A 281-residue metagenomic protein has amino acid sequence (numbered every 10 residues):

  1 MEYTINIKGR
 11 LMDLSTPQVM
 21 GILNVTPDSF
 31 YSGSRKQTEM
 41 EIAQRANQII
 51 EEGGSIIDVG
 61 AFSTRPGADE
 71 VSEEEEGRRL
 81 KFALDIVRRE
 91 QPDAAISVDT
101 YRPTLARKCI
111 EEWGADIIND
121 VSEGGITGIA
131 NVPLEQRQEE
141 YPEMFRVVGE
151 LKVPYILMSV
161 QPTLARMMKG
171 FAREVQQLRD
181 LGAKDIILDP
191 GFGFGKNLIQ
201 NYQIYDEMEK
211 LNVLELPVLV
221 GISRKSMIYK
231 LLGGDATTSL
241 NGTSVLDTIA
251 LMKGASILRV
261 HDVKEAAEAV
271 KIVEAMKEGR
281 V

Functional and structural regions predicted by a protein language model:
M1-T26, E278-V281: N-terminal amphipathic alpha-helix/helix-capping segment at the start of soluble metabolic enzymes
I7-K8, Y31-Q48, T64-R89, S97 (+2 more regions): Active-site-adjacent loop and "lid" segments of alpha/beta metabolic enzymes
P17-M20, G54, D185, P217: Structural motif
L23, G53, I118: Conserved hydrophobic/aromatic pocket- or pore-lining residues that grip, position, or stack substrates in active sites
Q44-G60: Catalytic domains of carbohydrate-active enzymes, especially glycoside hydrolases
G191: Conserved Motif II region of HX4D acyltransferases
